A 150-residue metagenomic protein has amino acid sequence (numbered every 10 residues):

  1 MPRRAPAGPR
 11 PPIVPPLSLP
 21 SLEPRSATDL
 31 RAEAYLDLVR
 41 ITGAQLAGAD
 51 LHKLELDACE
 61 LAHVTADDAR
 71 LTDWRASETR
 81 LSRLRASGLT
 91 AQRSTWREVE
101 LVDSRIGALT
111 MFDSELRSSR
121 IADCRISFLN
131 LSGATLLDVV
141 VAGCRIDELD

Functional and structural regions predicted by a protein language model:
P2-P6, P11-D150: Tandem repeat scaffolds
